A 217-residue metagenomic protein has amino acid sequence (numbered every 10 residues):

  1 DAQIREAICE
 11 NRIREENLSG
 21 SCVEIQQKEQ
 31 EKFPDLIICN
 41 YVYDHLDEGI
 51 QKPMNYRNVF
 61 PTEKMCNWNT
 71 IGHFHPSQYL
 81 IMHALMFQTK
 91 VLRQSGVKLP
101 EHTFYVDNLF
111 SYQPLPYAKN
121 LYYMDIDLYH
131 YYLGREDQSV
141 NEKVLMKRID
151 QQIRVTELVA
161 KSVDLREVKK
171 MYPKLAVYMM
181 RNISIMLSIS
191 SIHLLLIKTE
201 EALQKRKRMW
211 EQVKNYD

Functional and structural regions predicted by a protein language model:
Q3-I4, N17-Y122, Y129-M146: Donor-binding/catalytic cores of nucleotide-activated saccharide and glycerol-phosphate transferases/polymerases
Y132-D217: C-terminal subregions of glycosyltransferases and related glycan-biosynthesis enzymes
